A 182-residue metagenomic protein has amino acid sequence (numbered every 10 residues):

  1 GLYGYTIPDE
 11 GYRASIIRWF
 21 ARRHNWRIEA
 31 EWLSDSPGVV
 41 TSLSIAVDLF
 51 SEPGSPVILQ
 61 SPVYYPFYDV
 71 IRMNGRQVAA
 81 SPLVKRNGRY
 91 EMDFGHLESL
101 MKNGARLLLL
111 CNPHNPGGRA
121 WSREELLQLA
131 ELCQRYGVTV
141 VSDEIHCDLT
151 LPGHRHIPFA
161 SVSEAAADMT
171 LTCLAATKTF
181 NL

Functional and structural regions predicted by a protein language model:
G1-G38, I45, H96: N-terminal small-domain helix-loop-helix segment of the aminotransferase-like
I28-L33, P53-P56, A167-T170: Short acidic capping loops at alpha-helix termini that bridge into adjacent secondary structure
L49-I71: Conserved PLP-anchoring active-site segment centered on the Schiff-base-forming lysine
S61, A80-K85: Short beta->alpha connector loops at strand-helix junctions that form conserved, small/polar/Pro-enriched
N74, R135-Y136, A166: Helix C-cap/helix->beta junction micro-motif
L83-H154: Active-site phosphate-binding strand-loop segment of PLP-dependent enzymes
G153-F180: Conserved active-site segment immediately N-terminal to the catalytic lysine that forms the internal aldimine
